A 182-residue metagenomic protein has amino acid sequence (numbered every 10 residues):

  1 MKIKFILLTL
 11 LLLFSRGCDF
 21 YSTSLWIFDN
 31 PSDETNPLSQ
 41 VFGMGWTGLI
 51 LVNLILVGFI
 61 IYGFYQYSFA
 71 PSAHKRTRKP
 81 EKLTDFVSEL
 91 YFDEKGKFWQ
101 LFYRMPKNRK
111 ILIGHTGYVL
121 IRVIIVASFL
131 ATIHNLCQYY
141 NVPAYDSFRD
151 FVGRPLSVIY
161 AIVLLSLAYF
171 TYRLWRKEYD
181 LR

Functional and structural regions predicted by a protein language model:
M1-R182: Charge-biased, low-complexity intrinsically disordered regions
